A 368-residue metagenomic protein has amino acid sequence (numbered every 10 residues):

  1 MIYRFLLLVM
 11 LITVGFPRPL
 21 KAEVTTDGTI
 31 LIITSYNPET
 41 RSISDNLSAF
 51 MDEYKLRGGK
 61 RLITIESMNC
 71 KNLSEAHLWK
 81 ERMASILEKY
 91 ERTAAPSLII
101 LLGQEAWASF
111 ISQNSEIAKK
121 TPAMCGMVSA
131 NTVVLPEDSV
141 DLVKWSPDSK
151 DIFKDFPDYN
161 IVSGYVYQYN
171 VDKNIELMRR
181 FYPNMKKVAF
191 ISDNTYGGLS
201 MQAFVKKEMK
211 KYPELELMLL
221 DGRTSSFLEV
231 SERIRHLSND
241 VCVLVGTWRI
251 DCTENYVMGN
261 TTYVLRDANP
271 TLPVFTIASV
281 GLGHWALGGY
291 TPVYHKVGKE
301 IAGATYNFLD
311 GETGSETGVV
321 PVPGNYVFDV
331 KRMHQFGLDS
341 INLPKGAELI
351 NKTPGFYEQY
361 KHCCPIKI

Functional and structural regions predicted by a protein language model:
M1-I2: N-terminal secretory signal peptides that target proteins for export/translocation
F5-T13: Sec-dependent N-terminal signal peptides
V9, P19-L20: Cleavable N-terminal signal peptides
G15-P17: N-terminal signal peptide c-region/cleavage motif recognized by signal peptidases
L20-I368: Short hydrophobic alpha-helices and adjacent helix-cap/hinge residues
